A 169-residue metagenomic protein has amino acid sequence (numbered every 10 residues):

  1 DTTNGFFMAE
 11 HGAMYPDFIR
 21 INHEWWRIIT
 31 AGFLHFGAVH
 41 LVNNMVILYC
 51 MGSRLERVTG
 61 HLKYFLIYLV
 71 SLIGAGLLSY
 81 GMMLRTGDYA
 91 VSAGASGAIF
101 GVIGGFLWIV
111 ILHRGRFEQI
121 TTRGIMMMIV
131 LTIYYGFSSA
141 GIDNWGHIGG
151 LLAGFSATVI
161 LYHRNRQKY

Functional and structural regions predicted by a protein language model:
D1-Y169: A detector for small-residue-rich transmembrane helices and their helix-helix packing motifs
